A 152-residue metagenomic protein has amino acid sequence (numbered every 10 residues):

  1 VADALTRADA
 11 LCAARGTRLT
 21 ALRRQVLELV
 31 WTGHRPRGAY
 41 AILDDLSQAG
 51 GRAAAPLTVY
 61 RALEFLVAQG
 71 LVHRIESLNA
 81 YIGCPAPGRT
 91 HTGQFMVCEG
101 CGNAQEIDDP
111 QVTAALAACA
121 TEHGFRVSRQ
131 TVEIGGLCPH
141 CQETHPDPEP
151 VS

Functional and structural regions predicted by a protein language model:
A2-G16: Short, Lys/Arg-enriched N-terminal segment that forms or immediately precedes the first helix of a structured domain
R15-T17, W31-H34, A49-G50: Short helix-capping/hinge SLiMs at alpha-helix to coil transitions
R24-L29: Pre-recognition alpha-helix immediately N-terminal to the DNA-recognition helix within helix-turn-helix or winged-helix
G38-R52: DNA-recognition alpha helix
V59-Q69: Basic amphipathic alpha-helical segments that dock to polyanions
V67-S152: Non-DNA-binding regulatory cores of transcription-related proteins, predominantly C-terminal effector-binding
